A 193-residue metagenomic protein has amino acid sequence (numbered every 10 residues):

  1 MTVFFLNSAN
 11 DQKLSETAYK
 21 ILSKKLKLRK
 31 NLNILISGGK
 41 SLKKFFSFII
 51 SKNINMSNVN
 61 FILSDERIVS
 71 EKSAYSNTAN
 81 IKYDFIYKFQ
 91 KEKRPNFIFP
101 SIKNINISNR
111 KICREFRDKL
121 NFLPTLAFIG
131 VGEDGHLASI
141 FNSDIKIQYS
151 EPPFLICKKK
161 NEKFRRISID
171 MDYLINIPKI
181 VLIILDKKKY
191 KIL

Functional and structural regions predicted by a protein language model:
M1-I34: N-terminal glycine-/serine-/threonine-rich phosphate-binding loop
I36-S41, I129-E133: Glycine-rich beta-strand-to-loop/alpha-helix junction loops that act as flexible
F46, S64-D65, V69-K72, L137-S139 (+2 more regions): Active-site histidine-anchored catalytic micro-motif
F48-M56, A79, N142-S150: A glycine- and small-aliphatic-rich helix-loop capping segment at beta-alpha/alpha-beta transitions that lines
K52-N60, F89-K91, I147-Q148, D172-P178: Short, conserved loop/helix-junction motifs that constitute active-site signature segments in enzyme catalytic cores
M56-F128: Ligand-binding beta-strand-loop-alpha-helix segment within the catalytic cores of soluble metabolic enzymes
A127-D172: Class I SAM-dependent methyltransferase SAM-binding "motif I" and its flanking Rossmann-like core
Y173-L193: C-terminal functional extensions of proteins
